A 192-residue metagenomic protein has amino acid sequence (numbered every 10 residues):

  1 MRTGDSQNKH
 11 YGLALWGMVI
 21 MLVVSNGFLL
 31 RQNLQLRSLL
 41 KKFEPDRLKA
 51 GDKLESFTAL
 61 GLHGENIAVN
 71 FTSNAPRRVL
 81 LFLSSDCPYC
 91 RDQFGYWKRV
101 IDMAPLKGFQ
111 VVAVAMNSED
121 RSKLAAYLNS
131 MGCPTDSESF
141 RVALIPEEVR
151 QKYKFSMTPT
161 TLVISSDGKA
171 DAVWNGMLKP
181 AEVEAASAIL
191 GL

Functional and structural regions predicted by a protein language model:
M1-S56: N-terminal targeting signals for export/organelle localization
K53, P76, S156-T158: Short, small/polar residue-rich loop motifs at catalytic or cofactor-binding pockets
I67-W97: Short active-site neighborhood of thiol/selenol oxidoreductases, capturing the structured segment around
P76-R77, D92-A115: Conserved helix-turn-beta segment immediately C-terminal to the redox Cys motif in thioredoxin-like folds
M103, V163-L192: Thiol-/selenol-based redox modules, centered on thioredoxin-like and closely related oxidoreductase domains
E119-A125: Short, charged/polar "capping" segments at the starts of alpha-helices and the immediately preceding loops
A125-D167: Short, internal strand/loop/helix patches that form the active-site neighborhood or redox-interaction surface
